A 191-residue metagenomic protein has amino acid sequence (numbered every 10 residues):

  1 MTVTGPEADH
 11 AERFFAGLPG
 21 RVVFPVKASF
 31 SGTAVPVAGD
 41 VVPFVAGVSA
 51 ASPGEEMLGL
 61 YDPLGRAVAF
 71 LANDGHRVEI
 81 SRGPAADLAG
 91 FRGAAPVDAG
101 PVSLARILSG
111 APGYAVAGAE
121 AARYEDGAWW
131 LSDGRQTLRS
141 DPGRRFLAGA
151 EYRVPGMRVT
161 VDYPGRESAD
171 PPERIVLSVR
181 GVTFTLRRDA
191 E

Functional and structural regions predicted by a protein language model:
M1-A50, G54, G65, E191: N-terminal leader/targeting segments and the immediate start of mature chains
S31-V37, P63-R66, S81-A85, Q136 (+2 more regions): Hydrophobic lipid-interacting interfaces of membrane-associated proteins
A51-S52, D74, E125: Structural motif
E55-E56, H76-E79, W129, R145-L147: Hydrophobic residues embedded in beta-strands of well-ordered beta-sheets
L60-L64, N73-R77, R82-P84, G165 (+1 more regions): A mature extracytoplasmic/lumenal domain signature
A67-N73, G90-A94, V159-V161, F184-R187: A short, polar/proline- and glycine-enriched secondary-structure boundary/capping micro-motif
E79-A115: Acidic/charged, solvent-exposed loop-and-adjacent secondary-structure segments enriched in E/D, K/R, S/T, and G/P
G118-E191: Gly/Pro-enriched, hydrophobic low-complexity segments that function as extracytoplasmic propeptides/linkers
